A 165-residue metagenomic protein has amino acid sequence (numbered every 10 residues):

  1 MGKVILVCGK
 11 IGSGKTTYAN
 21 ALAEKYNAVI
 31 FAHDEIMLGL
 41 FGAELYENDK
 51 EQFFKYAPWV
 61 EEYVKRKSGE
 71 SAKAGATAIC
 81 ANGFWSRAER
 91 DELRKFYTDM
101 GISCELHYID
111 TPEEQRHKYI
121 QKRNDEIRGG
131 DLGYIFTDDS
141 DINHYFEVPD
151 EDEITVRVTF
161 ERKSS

Functional and structural regions predicted by a protein language model:
M1-G2, S71: Phosphate-binding P-loop
G2-V4, A21, K25, V29 (+1 more regions): Conserved GTP-binding G-domain of TRAFAC-class P-loop NTPases and closely related GTPase folds
V7: Hydrophobic anchor at the beta1->P-loop junction of P-loop NTPases
K10-I11: The conserved Walker
G14: Conserved glycine(s) of the Walker
T17-A76: Conserved substrate/cofactor phosphate-moiety recognition/catalytic segment in nucleotide-dependent phosphotransferases
G69-K73, T77, D99-G101, V148: Conserved catalytic network of the ASCE P-loop NTPase/AAA+ motor domain
F84-D125: ATP-dependent NMP and nucleoside kinases share a basic, alpha-helical "lid"
